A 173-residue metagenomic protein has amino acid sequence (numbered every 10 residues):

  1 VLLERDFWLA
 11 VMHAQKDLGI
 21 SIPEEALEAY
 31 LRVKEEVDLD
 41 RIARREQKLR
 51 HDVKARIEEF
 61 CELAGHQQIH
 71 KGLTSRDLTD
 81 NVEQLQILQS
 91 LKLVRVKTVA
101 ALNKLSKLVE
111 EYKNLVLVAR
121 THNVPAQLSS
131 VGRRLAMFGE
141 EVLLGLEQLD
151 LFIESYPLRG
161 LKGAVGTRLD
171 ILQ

Functional and structural regions predicted by a protein language model:
V1-R168, L172: A helix-coil-helix interface module used to build multimeric assemblies and to scaffold catalytic/cofactor sites
